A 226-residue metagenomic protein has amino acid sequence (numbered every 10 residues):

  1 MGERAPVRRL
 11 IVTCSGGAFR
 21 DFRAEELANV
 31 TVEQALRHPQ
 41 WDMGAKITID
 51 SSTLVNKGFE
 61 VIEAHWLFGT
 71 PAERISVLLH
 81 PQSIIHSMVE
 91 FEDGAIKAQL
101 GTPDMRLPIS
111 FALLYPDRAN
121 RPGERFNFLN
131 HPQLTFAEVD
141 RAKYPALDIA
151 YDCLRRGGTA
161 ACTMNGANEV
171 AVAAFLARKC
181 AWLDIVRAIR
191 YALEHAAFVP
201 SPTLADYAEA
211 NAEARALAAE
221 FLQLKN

Functional and structural regions predicted by a protein language model:
M1-N226: Catalytic, metal-anchored helix/loop core of enzyme active sites in primary metabolism
